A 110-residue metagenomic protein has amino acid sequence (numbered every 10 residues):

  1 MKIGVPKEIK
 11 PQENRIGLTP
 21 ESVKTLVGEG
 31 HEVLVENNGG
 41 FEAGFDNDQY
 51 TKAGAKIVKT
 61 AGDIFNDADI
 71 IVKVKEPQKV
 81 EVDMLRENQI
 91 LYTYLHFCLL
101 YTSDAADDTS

Functional and structural regions predicted by a protein language model:
V5, V72-K73, Y92-T93: Redox-cofactor binding/interface segments in oxidoreductases and associated redox assembly factors
K7, Q12-E36: Glycine-rich phosphate/diphosphate-binding loop of Rossmann-like nucleotide-binding domains
N37-K56: N-terminal beta-loop-helix "entrance" segment that forms/cooperates in small-molecule cofactor or anionic ligand
G54-D67: Short acidic low-complexity segments
I64-P77: Rossmann-like NAD(P)-binding element
E76-L91: Rossmann-fold NAD(P) dinucleotide-binding segment
Y101-S110: Single conserved hydrophobic/aromatic residue that forms the stacking wall/gate of nucleotide- or nucleobase-binding
